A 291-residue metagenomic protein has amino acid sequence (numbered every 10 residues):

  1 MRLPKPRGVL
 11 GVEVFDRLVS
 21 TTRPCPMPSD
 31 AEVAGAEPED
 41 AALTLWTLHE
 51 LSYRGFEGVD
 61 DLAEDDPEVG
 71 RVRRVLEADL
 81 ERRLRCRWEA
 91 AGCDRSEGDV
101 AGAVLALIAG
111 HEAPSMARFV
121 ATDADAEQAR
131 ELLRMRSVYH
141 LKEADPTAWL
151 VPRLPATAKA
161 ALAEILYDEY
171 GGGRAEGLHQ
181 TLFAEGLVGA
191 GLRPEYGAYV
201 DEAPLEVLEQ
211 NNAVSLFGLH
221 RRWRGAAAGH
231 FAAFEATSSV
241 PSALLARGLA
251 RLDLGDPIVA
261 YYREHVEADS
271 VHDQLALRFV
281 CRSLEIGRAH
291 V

Functional and structural regions predicted by a protein language model:
M1-R288: Non-heme di-metal
